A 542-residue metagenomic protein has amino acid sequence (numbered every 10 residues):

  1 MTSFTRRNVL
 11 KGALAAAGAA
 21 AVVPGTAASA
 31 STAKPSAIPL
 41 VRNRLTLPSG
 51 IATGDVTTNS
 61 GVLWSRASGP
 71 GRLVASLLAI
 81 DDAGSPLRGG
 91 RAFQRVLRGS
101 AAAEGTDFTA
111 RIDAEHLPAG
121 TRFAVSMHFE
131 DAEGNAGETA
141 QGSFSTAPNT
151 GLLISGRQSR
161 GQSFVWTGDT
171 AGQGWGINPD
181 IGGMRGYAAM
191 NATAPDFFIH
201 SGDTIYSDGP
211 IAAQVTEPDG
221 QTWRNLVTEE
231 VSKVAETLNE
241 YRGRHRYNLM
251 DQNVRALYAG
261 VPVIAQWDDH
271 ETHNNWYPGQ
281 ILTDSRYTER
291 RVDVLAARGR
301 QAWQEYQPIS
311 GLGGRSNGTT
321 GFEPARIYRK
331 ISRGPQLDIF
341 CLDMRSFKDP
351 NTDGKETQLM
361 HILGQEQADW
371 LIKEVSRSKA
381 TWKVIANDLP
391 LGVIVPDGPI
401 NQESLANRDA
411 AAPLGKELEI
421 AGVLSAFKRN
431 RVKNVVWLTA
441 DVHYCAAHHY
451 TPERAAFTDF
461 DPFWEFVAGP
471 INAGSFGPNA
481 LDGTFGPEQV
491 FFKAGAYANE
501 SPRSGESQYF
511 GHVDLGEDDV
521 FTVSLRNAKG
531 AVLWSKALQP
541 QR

Functional and structural regions predicted by a protein language model:
T2-F4, N8-G12, A17-A21, K34-R542: Metal-dependent phosphoester/phosphodiester hydrolase catalytic core
G25-P35: Signal peptide processing junction and immediate N-terminal pro/mature segment of secreted/exported proteins
